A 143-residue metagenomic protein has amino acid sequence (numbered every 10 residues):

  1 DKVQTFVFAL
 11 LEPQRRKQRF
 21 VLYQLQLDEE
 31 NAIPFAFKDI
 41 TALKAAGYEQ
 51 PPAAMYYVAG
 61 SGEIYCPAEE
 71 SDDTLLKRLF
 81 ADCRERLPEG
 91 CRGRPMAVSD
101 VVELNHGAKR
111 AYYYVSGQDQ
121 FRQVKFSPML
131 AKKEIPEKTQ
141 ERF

Functional and structural regions predicted by a protein language model:
Q4-S71: Extended boundary segments
T5, L87, E141-F143: Positively charged, low-complexity intrinsically disordered regions
F20, Y113, E141: A broad, low-specificity signal marking well-ordered, structured residues that form hydrophobic/aromatic
Y48-H106: Short, conserved turn/kink motifs that form compact alpha/beta structural patches or helix kinks used as
G93-M129: Short, compact, well-ordered microdomains
K133-F143: Non-Sec secretion/translocation targeting segments of pathogen effectors
